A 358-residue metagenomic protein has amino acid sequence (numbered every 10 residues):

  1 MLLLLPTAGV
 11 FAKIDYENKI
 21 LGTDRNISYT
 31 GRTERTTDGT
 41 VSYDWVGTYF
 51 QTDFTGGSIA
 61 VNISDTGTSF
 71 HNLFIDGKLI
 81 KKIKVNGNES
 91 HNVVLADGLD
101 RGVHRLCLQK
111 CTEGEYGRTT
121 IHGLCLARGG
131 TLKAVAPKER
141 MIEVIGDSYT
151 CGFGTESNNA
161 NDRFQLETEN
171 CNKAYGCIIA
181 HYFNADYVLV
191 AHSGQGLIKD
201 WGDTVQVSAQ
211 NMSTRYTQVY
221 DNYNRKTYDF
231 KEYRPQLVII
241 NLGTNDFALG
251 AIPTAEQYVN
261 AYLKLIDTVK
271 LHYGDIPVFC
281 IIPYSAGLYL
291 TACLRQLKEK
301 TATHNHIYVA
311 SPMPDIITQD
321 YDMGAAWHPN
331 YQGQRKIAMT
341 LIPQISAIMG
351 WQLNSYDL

Functional and structural regions predicted by a protein language model:
M1-P6: Bacterial N-terminal signal peptides
T7-I145, Y149-C171, G350-L358: N-terminal secretory targeting modules
G47, N88, G114-Y116, T155 (+3 more regions): Conserved SGNH/GDSL esterase-like catalytic core that processes O-acyl groups on lipids and polysaccharides
D76, N211-L358: Alpha-helical cap/lid subdomain in secreted, periplasmic, or secretory-pathway luminal O-acyl-processing enzymes
S90, Q195-I198, P314-D320: A short acidic, often aromatic-flanked loop/helix-cap motif at beta-alpha or helix-coil junctions that lines enzyme
M141, D186, P277: Residues at the starts of beta-strands that form the adenosine-phosphate
V144, Y187-L189, H306-S311: Conserved beta-strand scaffold positions in the cores of enzyme catalytic domains, especially in NTP/NDP-utilizing
